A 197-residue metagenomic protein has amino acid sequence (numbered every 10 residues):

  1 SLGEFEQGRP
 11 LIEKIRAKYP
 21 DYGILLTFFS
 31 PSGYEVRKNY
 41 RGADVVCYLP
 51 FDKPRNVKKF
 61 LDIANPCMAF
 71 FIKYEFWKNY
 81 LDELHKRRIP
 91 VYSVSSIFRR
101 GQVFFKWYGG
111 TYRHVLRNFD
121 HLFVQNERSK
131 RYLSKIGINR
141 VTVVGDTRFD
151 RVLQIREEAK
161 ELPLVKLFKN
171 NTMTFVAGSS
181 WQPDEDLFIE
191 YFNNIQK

Functional and structural regions predicted by a protein language model:
S1-E158, V176, S180-Q182, I195: Active-site and donor-binding regions of nucleotide-sugar-utilizing enzymes
G23, F168-F175, E185-L187: Charged active-site motifs of nucleotide-sugar-dependent glycosyltransferases
Q154-K169: A short helix/loop element that forms part of the nucleotide-sugar donor recognition site in Leloir-type
N171, I195-K197: Generic structural motif recognizing short loop/turn segments at the entrances and edges of beta-strands
